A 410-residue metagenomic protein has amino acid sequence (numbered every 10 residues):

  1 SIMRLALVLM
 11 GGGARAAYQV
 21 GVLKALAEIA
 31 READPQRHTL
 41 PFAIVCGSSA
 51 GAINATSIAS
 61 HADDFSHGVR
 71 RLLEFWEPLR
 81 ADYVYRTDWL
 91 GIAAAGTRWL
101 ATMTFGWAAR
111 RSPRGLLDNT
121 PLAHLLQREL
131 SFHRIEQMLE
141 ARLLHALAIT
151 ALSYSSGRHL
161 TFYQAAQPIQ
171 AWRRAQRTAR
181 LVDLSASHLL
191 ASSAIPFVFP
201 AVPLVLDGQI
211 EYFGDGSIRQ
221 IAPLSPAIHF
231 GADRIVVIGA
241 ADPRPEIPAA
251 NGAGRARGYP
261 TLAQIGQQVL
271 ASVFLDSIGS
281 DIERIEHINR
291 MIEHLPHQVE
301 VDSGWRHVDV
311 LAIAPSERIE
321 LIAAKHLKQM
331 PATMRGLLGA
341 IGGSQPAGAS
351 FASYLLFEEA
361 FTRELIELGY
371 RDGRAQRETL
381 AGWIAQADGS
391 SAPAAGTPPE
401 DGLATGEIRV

Functional and structural regions predicted by a protein language model:
I2-V8, A14-T120, L126, Y163-A175 (+5 more regions): Patatin-like phospholipase
A6-L9, P41-S49, A146-L152, V310-A314: Extended hydrophobic secondary-structure segments that form protein cores and membrane-embedded regions
A14-A16, A55, Q220, P243-E246 (+1 more regions): Flexible loop/turn segments at secondary-structure boundaries
E28-H38, R134-L139, H294-S303: Alpha-helix termini
P113, L126, M291-V410: C-terminal helical/tail subdomains of lipid-metabolizing enzymes
P113-A151, R158-F162: Active-site periphery "cap/insert" segments of enzyme catalytic domains
E140-D233, V237-I238, P243-V269, A347-L356: Active-site gating loop/helix substructures
A249-M291, T333-G336: Acidic, Ser/Thr-rich peripheral helices and adjacent loops at domain boundaries
